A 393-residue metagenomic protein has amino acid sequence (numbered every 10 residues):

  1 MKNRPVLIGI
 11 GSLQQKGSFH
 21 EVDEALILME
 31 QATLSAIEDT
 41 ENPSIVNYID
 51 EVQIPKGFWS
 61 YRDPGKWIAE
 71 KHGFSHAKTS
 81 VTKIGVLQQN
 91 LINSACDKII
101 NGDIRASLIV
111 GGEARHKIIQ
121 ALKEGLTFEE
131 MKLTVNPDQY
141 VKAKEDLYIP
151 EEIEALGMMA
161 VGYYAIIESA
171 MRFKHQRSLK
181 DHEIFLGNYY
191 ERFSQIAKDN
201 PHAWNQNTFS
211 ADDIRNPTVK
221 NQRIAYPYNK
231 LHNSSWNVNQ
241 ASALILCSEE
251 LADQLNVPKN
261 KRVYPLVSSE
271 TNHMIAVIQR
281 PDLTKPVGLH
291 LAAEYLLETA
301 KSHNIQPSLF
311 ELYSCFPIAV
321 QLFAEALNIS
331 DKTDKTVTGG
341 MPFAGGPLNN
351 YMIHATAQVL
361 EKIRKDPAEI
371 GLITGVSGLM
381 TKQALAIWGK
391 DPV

Functional and structural regions predicted by a protein language model:
M1-V81, D97-I104, L108-V238, S242-L251 (+4 more regions): Conserved "HGTGT" condensation-loop signature of ketosynthase/thiolase-family condensing enzymes that catalyze
Q89-D97: Conserved phosphate-binding catalytic cores of ATP/NTP-utilizing and phosphoryl-transfer enzymes
A344-G345, N349-V393: C-terminal catalytic subdomain
